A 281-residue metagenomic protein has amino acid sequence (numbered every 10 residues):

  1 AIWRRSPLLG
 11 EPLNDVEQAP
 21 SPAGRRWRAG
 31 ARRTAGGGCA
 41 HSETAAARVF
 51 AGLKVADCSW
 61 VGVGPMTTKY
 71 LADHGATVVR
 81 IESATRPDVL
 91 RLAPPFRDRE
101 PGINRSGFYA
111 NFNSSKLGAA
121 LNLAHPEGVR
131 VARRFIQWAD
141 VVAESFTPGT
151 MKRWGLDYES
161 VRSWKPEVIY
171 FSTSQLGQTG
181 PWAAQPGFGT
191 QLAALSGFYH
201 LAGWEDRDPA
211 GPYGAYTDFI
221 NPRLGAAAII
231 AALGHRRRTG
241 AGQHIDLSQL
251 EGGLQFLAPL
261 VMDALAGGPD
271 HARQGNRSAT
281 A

Functional and structural regions predicted by a protein language model:
A1, R5-P7, E11, Q18-S21 (+1 more regions): Intrinsic, low-complexity polybasic segments
E43, R99-E100, T179, A194-A281: Acidic, glycine-rich segments within the central catalytic cores of soluble metabolic enzymes that bind/position
T44, A56, P101-S163: A structured beta-alpha segment of the ubiquitous adenosine-cofactor-binding alpha/beta core
A47-P87: Conserved small-residue-rich beta-alpha loop and adjacent elements that most often cradle the phosphate/pyrophosphate
V55, L71, K116, A143 (+5 more regions): Structural scaffold positions in well-ordered secondary structure
A76-G118: Glycine-rich phosphate-binding loop and adjoining beta1-alpha1-beta2 segment of Rossmann-like nucleotide-binding folds
H125, E144-H200: N-terminal Rossmann-like NAD(P) cofactor-binding subdomain of oxidoreductases, focused on the glycine-rich
